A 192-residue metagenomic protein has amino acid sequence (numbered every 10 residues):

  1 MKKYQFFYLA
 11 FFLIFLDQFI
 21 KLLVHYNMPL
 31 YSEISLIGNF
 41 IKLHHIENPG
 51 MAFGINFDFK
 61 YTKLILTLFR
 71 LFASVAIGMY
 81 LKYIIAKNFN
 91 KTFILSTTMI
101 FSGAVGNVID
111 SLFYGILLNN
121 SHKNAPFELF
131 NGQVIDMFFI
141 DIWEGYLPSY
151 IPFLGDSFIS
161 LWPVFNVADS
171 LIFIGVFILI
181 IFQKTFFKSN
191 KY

Functional and structural regions predicted by a protein language model:
M1-Y192: Alpha-helical transmembrane bundles and membrane-interface segments of multipass inner-membrane proteins
